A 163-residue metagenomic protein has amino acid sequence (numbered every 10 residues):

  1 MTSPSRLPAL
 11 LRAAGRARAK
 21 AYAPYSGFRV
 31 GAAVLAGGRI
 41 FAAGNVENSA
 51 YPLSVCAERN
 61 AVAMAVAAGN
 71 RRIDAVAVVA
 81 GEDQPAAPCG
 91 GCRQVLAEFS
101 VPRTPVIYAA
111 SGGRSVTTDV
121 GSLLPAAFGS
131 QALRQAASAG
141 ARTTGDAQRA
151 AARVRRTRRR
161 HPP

Functional and structural regions predicted by a protein language model:
T2-A23, N70-P163: C-terminal binding/interaction regions
A13-R16, A57-A65: Short, well-ordered amphipathic alpha-helical segments that serve as non-catalytic structural scaffolds within diverse
S26-G27, V55: Short glycine/proline-enriched turns and hinge-like loops at secondary-structure junctions
G27-G37: Short beta-strand scaffold segments in enzyme catalytic cores
V34-A36, N45-E47, A80-E82: Short glycine-rich, polar/acidic loop-and-turn segments at beta strand-coil junctions
L35, M64-N70: Alpha-helix C-terminal capping segments
I40-F41: Hydrophobic "anchor" residues
N45-N60: Compact, glycine-rich, soluble single-domain proteins
